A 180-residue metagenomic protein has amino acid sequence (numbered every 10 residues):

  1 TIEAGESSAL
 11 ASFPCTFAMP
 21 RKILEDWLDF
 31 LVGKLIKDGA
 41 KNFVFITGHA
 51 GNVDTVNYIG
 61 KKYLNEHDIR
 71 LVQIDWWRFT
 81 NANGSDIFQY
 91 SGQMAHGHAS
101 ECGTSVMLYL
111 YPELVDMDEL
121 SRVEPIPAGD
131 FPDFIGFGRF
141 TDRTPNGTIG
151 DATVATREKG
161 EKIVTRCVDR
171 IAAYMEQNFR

Functional and structural regions predicted by a protein language model:
T1-V44, G48-R180: Extended, histidine- and acidic-residue-enriched regions that form the cofactor-binding/catalytic faces
